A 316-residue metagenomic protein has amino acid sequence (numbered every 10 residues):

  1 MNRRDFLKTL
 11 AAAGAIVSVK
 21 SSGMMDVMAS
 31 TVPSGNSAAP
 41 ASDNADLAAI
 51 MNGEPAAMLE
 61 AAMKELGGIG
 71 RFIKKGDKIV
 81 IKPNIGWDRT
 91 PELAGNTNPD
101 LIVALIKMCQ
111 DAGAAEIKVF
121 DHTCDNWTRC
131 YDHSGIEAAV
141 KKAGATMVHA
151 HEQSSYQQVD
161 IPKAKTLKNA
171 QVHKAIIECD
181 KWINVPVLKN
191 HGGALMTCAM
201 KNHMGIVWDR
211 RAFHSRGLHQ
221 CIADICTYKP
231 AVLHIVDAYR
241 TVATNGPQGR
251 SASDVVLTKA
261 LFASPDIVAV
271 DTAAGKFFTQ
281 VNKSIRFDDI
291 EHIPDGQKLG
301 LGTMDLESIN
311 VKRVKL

Functional and structural regions predicted by a protein language model:
M1-L316: N-terminal and secondary-structure boundary signal
